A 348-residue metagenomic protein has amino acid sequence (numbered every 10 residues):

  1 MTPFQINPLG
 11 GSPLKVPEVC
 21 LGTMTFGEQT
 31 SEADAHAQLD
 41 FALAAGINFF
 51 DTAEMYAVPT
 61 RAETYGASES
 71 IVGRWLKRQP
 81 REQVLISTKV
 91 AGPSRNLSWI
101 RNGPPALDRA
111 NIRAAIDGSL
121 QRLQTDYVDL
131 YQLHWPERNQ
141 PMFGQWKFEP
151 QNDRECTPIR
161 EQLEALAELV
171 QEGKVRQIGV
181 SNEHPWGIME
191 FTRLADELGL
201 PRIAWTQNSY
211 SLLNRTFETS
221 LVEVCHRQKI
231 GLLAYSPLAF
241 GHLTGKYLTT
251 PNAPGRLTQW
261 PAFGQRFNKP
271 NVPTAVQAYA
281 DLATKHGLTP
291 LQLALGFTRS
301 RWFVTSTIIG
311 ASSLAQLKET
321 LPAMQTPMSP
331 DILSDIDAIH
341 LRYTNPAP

Functional and structural regions predicted by a protein language model:
M1-T88, A110-R113, D126, A165 (+1 more regions): N-terminal binding-site loop/beta-alpha segment at the start of enzyme catalytic domains that lines or forms
P3, P136-A338, A347: Beta/alpha (TIM)-barrel catalytic core signal, keyed to glycine-rich beta->alpha loops juxtaposed to Asp/Glu that bind
G10-Q29, S87-N102, Q132, R138-W146: N-terminal small/glycine-rich loop or linker at the start of catalytic domains across soluble metabolic enzymes
E18, F49, Y127-L130, Q177 (+2 more regions): Residues at the N-termini of beta-strands
T23-A33, S98-A110, P150-T157: Active-site mouth loops of central-metabolism enzymes
A35, S68, I112, I116 (+3 more regions): Aromatic/hydrophobic pocket-lining residues that form the small-molecule binding cavity in soluble enzyme cores
F49-A53, L85-K89, Y127-L133, G179-N182 (+1 more regions): Short beta-strand segments at enzyme active-site cores
N111-Y131: CE4/NodB-like, metal-dependent polysaccharide N-deacetylase domain that modifies extracellular/periplasmic N-acetylated
